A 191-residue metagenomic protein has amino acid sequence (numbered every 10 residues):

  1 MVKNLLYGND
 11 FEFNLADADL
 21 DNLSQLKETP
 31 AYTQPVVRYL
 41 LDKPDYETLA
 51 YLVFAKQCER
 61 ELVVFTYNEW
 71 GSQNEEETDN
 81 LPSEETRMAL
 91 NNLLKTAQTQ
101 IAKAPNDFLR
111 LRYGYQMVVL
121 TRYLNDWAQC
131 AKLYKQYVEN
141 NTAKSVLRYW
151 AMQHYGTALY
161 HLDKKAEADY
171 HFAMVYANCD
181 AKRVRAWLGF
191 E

Functional and structural regions predicted by a protein language model:
M1-V119, L124-E191: Extracytoplasmic/secretory-pathway proteins
